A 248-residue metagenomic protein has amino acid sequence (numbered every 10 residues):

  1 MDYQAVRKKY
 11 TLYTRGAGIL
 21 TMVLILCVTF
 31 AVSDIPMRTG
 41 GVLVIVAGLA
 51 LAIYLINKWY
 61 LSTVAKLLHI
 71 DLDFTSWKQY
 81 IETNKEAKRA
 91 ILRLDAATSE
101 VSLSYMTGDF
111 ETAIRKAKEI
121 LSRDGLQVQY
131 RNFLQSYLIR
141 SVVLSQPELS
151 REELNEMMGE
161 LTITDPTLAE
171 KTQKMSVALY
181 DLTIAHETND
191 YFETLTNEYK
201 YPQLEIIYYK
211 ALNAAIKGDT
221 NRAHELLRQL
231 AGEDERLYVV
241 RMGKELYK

Functional and structural regions predicted by a protein language model:
M1-K78: N-terminal alpha-helical membrane-insertion module
A50-G125: N-terminal topogenic membrane-targeting module
S62-T63, L92-S102, F133-S141, A169-D181 (+2 more regions): "A position-specific structural signal for the A-helix of alpha-solenoid helical repeats
L68-H69, Y105, V142-V143, L182-H186 (+1 more regions): Hydrophobic/aromatic side-chain positions at a characteristic register within alpha-helices of tetratricopeptide repeats
S76-N84, F110-S122, Q146-T164, H186-Y199 (+1 more regions): Alpha-helical repeat scaffolds
A87-R93, V128-R131, D165-E170, Y201: Residue signature of alpha-solenoid helical repeat architecture, marking inter-repeat boundaries and helix-start
P166-E170, S176, Y180-E205: Extended amphipathic alpha-helical interaction segments
T194-K248: Long, non-transmembrane cytosolic or organellar matrix-exposed soluble domains/tails of integral membrane proteins
